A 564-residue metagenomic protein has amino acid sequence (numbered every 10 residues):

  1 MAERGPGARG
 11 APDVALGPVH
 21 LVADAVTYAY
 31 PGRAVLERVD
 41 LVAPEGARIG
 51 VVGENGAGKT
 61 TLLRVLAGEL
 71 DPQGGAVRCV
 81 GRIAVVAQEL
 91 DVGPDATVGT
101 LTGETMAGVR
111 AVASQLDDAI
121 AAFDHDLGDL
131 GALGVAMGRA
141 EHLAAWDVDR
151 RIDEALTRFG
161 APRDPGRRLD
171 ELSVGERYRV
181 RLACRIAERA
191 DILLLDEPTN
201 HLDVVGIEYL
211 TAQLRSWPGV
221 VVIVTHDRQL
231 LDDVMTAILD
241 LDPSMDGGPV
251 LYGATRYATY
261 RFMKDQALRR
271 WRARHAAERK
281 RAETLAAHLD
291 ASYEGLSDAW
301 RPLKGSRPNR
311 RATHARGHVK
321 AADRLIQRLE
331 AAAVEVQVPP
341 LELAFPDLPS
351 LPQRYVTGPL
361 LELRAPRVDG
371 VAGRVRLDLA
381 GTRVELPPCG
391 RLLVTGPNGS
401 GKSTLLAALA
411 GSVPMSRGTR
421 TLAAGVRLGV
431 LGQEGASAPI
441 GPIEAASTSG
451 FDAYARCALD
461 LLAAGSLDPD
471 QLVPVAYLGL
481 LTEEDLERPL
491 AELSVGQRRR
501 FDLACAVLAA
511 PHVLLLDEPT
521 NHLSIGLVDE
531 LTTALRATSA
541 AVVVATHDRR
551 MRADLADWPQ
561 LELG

Functional and structural regions predicted by a protein language model:
M1-R270, P349-G564: ABC ATP-binding cassette signature C-motif
M137, R281, L343-P346: Alpha-helical segments in transporter systems
A140-E154, V319-Q337: Amphipathic alpha-helical coiled-coil segments
I152-D153, R301-P302, V338-E342: Short coil/turn segments at secondary-structure boundaries
R168, V338-D347: Long, charged, glycine-rich C-terminal linkers/tails
K264-S292, L296, A312-A315, V319-A333: Intracellular alpha-helical coupling/juxtamembrane segments of multi-pass membrane proteins
S292-R307: Short E/K-rich amphipathic alpha-helical oligomerization segments
